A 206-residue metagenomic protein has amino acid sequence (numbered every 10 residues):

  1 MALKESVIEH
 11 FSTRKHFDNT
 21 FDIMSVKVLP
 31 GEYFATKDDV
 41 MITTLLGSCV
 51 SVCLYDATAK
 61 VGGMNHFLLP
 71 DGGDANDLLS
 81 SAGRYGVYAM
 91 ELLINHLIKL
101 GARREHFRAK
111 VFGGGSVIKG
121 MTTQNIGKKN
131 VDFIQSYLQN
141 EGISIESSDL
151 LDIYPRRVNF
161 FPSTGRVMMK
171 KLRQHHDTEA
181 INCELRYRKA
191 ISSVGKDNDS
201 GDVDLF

Functional and structural regions predicted by a protein language model:
M1-C49, F67-A75, A82-R108, G115-F206: Short acidic-hydrophobic catalytic motif
L54-F67: Short coil-to-beta-strand
